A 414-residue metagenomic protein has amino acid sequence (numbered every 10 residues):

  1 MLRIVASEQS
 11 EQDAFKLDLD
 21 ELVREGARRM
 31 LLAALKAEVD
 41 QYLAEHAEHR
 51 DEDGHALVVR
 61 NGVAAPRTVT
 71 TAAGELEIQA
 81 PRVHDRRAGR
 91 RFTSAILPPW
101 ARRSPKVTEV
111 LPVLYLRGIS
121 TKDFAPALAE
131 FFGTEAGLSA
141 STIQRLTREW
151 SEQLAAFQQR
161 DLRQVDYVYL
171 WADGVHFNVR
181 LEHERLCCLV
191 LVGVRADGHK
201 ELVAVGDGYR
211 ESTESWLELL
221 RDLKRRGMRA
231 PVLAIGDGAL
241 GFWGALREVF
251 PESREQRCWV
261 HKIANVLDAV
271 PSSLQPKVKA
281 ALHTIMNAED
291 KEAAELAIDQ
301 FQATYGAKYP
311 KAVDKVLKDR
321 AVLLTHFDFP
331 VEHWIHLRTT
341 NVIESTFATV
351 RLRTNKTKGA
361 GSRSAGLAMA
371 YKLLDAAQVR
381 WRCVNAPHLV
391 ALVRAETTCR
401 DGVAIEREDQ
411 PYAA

Functional and structural regions predicted by a protein language model:
M1-Q9, A14, D40, E45 (+1 more regions): Acidic/histidine-rich catalytic cores and adjacent linkers of DNA breakage/strand-transfer/modification proteins
M1-S120, A125-E152, A156-Q159, R163-Y167: Short, flexible loop/hinge motifs at secondary-structure junctions
D18, L22, E38, K106 (+9 more regions): A general alpha-helix detector
R24-A27, L116, E135, G208 (+4 more regions): Amphipathic alpha-helical interaction elements
E75-R102, K106, G133-G236, L240 (+3 more regions): RNase H-like nuclease fold core
P251-A269: Inter-helix linker motif
A264-D290: Conserved phosphate-handling catalytic cores of large alpha/beta enzymes
